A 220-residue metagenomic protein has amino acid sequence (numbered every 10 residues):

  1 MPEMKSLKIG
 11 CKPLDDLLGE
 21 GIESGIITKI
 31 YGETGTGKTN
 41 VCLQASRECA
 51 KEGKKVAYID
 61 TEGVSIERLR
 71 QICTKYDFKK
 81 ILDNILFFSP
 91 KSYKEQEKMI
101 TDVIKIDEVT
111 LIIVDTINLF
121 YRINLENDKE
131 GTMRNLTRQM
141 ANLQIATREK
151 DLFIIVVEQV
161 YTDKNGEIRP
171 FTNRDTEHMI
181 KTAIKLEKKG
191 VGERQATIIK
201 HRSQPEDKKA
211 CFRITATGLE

Functional and structural regions predicted by a protein language model:
M1-P2: Charged, amphipathic alpha-helical linker segments immediately N-terminal to NTP-binding catalytic cores
L7-C11, T39, Y93, M133-L136: A conditional alpha-helix N-cap/helix-loop micro-motif detector
I9-G21: Pre-Walker A adenine-sensing motif
E23-D102: Conserved P-loop
S65-R68, E95-E97, F120-I123, D163-G166 (+1 more regions): Switch/connector loops and helix/strand junctions flanking conserved nucleotide-binding motifs in nucleotide-processing
P90, I100-H178: P-loop NTPase motor core
Q96-I106, A196-R202: Short, surface-exposed amphipathic charged segments that create phosphate/polyanion-binding patches used for binding
I145-E220: Phosphate-binding/switch region of NTP-binding enzymes
